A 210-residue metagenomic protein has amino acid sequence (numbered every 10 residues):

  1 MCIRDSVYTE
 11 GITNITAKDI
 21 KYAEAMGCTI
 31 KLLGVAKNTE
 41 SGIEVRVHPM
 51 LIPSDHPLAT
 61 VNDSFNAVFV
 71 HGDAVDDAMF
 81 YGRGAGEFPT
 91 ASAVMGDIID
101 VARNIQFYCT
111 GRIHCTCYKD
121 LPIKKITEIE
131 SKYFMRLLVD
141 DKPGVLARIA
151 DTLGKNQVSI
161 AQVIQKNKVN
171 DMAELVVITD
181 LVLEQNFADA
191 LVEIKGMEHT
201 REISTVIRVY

Functional and structural regions predicted by a protein language model:
M1-S6, L183: Short, compositionally biased segments
R4-T60, F65-A67: Substrate-binding/catalytic subdomain of NAD(P)-dependent oxidoreductase enzymes
N14-K18, F65, A85, P89-G96 (+4 more regions): Conserved active-site and cofactor/substrate-binding residues in soluble primary-metabolism enzymes
K31-L32, R46, F69, M79-Y81 (+3 more regions): Structured core elements
K37, M50-P53, D73-D77, G84-E87 (+2 more regions): Short, glycine-/Ser/Thr-/acidic-enriched flexible segments
V45-D73, G84-F88, G154, S159-V169: Low-complexity, glycine/alanine/valine/leucine- and proline-rich hydrophobic stretches
P57-E128, K132: ATP-dependent carboxylate/acyl-activation modules
I98-Y210: A conserved regulatory-domain signal marking ACT and ACT-like small-molecule sensing domains and adjacent regulatory
